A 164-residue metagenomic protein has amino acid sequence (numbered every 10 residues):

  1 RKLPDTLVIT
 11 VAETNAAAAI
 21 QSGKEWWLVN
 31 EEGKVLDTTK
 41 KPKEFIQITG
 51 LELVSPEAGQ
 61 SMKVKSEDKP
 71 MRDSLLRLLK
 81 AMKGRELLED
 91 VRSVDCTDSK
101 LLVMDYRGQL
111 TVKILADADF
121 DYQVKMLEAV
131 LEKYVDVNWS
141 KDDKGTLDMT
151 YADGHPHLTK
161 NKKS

Functional and structural regions predicted by a protein language model:
K2-S164: Charged, solvent-exposed interaction patches on well-folded alpha/beta domains that mediate macromolecular contacts
